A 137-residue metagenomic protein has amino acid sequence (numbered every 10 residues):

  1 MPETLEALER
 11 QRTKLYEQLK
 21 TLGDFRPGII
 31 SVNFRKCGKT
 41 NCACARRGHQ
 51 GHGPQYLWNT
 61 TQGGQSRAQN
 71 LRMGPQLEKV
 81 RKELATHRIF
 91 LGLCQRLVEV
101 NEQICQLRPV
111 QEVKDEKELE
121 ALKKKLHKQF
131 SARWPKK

Functional and structural regions predicted by a protein language model:
M1-K137: A positively charged, amphipathic N-terminal helix/segment that binds anionic biomolecules
